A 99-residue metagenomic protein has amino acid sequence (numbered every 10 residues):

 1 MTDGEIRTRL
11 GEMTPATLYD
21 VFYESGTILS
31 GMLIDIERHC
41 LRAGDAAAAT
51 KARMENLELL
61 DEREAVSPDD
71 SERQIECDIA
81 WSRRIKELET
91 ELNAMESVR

Functional and structural regions predicted by a protein language model:
M1-G4, N93-R99: Short intrinsically disordered terminal tails
D3-I6, P15, T50, D78-W81 (+1 more regions): Short amphipathic alpha-helical segments that mediate assembly, nucleic-acid/protein binding, or membrane association
T8-T27, R38: Short, charge/polar-rich alpha-helical segments
F22-L33, T50-E55: Short amphipathic alpha-helical heptad-repeat segments
G31-R38, D61: Extended, non-membrane alpha-helical segments enriched in charged/polar residues
R38-A49, A65-Q74: Charged, low-complexity interaction regions
A46-L57, Q74-S82: Short, charged, amphipathic alpha-helical segments
E58-E76, L88-M95: Amphipathic alpha-helical coiled-coil segments
